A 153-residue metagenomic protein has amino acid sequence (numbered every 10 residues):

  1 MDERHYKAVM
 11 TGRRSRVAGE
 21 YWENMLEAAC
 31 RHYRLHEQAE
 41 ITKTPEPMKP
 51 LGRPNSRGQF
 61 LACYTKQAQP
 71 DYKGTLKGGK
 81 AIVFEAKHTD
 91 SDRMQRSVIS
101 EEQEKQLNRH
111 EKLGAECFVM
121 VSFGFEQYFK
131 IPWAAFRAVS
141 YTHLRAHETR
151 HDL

Functional and structural regions predicted by a protein language model:
M1-C63: Acidic-basic catalytic patches of nuclease active cores, encompassing PD-(D/E)XK and other metal-cofactor nuclease
L26, A68, E102-H110: Amphipathic alpha-helical interface surfaces
T42-T44, V83-A86, M120-V121: Short, conserved beta-strand edge motifs with alternating hydrophobic and charged residues
S56, T65-Q69, G79: Active-site-proximal, substrate-binding regions of enzyme catalytic domains and RNA-binding/basic surfaces
P70-G74, G78-S91: Conserved catalytic cores of phosphodiester-cleaving nucleases, focusing on short active-site segments
T89-Q106, L113: Mg2+/Mn2+-dependent nuclease catalytic core
N108-A138: Nucleic-acid nuclease catalytic cores
T142-T149: Conserved small/polar residues in nucleotide/adenosyl-binding loops
